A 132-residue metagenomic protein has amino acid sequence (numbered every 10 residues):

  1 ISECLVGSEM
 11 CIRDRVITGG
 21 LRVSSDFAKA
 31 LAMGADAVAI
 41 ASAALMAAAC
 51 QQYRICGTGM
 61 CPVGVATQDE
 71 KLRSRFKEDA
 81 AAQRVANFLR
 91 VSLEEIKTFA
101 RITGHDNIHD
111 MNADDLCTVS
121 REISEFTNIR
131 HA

Functional and structural regions predicted by a protein language model:
I1-G7, I12-D14: Single conserved hydrophobic/aromatic residue that forms the stacking wall/gate of nucleotide- or nucleobase-binding
S8-E9, R22-A28, A32-A132: Alpha/beta catalytic cores of nucleotide-metabolism and tRNA/nucleoside-modifying enzymes
V16-G20: Glycine- and other small-residue-rich loops at beta-strand/loop junctions that grip anionic moieties
